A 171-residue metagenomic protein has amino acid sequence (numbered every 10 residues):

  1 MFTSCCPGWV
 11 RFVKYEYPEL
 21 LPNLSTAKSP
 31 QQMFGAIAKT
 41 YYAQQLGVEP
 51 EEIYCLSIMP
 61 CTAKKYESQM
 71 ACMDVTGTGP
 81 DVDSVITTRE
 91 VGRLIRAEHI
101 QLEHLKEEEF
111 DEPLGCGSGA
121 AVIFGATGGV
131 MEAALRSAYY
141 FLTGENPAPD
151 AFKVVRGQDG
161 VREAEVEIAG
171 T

Functional and structural regions predicted by a protein language model:
M1-T171: Iron-sulfur-associated redox domains of electron-transfer enzymes in respiratory and anaerobic energy metabolism
